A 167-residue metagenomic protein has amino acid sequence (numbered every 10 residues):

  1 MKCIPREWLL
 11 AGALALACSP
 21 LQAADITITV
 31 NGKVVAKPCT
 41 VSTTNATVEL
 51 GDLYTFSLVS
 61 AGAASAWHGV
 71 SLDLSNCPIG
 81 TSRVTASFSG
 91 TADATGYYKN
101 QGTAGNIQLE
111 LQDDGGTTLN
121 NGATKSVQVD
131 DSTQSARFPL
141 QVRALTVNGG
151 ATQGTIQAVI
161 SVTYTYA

Functional and structural regions predicted by a protein language model:
K2-P5, L21-A167: Mature extracellular/passenger domains of Gram-negative fimbrial/pilin and adhesin proteins
E7-L9: Small-residue packing motifs within transmembrane alpha-helices
A11-A17: Bacterial N-terminal signal peptides
